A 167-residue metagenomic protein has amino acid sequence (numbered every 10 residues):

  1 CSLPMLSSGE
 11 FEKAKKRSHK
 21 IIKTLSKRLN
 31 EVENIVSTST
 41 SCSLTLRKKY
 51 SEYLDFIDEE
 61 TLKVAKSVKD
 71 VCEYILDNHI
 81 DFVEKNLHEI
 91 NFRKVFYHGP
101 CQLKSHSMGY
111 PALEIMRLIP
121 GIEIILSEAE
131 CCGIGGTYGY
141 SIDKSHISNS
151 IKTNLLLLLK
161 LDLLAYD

Functional and structural regions predicted by a protein language model:
C1-D167: Iron-sulfur cluster-binding electron-transfer modules in prokaryotic oxidoreductases
